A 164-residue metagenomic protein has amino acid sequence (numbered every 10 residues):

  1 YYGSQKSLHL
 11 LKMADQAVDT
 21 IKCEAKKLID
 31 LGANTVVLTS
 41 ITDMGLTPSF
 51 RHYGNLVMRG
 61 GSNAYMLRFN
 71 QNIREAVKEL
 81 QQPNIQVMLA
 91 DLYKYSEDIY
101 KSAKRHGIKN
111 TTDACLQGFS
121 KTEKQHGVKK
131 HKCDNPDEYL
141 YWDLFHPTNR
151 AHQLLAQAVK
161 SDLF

Functional and structural regions predicted by a protein language model:
Y1-D15, D30, N34-Y53, E138-Y139 (+1 more regions): Oxyanion-hole/transition-state-stabilizing segment in secreted/luminal serine hydrolases and related acyltransferases
K6, L10-A17, M58-F69: Residue-level preference for long, well-ordered alpha-helices that form the structural scaffold of enzyme catalytic
M13, A17-E24, I29, F69-A76 (+2 more regions): Stable alpha-helical elements in mature extracytoplasmic
A25, I29-G32, S40, F69-I73 (+4 more regions): Sec/Tat-exported extracytoplasmic proteins
D43-N63, L67-R68, E75, E79 (+1 more regions): Mobile gating loops/cap/lid regions near enzyme active sites that modulate substrate access
R150-F164: C-terminal helix/juxtamembrane-tail motif
